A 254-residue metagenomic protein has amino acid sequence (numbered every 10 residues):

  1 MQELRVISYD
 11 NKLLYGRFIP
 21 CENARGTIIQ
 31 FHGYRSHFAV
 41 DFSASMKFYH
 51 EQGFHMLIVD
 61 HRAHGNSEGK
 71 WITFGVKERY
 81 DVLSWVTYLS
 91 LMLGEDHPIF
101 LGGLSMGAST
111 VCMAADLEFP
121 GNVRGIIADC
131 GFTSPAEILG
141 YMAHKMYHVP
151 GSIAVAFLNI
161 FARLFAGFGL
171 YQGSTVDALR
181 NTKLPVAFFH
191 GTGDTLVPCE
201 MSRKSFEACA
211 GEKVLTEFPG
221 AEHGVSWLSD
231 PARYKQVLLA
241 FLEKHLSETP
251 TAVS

Functional and structural regions predicted by a protein language model:
M1-N23: N-terminal cap/lid segment of alpha/beta-hydrolase-fold proteins
Y34-F48, H61: The serine-hydrolase catalytic nucleophile loop
F48-E68: Conserved alpha/beta-hydrolase
I72-L93: Alpha/beta-hydrolase active-site loop
M113-G169: Hydrolase active-site cap/lid region
T175, L184, P198-E207: Short alpha-helix in the alpha/beta-hydrolase fold that links the catalytic acid
N181-K183, F188-H190, D194: Short beta-strand/loop motif that positions the catalytic acidic residue of the alpha/beta-hydrolase fold
A221-K235: Catalytic histidine-centered segment of alpha/beta-hydrolase-like enzymes
